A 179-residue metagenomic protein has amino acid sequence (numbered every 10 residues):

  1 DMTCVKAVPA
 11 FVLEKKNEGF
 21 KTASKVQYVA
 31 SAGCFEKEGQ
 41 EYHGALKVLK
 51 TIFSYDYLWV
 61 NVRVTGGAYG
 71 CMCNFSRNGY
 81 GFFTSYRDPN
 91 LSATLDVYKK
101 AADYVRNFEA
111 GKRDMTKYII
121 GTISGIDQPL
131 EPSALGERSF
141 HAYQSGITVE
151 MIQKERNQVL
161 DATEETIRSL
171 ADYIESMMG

Functional and structural regions predicted by a protein language model:
D1, Y28-V48, S54-E164, S169-L170 (+1 more regions): M16 family metallopeptidases and their MPP-like homologs
D1-Q27: An aromatic/glycine/proline-enriched structural segment found at the starts of mature extracellular/organellar domains
